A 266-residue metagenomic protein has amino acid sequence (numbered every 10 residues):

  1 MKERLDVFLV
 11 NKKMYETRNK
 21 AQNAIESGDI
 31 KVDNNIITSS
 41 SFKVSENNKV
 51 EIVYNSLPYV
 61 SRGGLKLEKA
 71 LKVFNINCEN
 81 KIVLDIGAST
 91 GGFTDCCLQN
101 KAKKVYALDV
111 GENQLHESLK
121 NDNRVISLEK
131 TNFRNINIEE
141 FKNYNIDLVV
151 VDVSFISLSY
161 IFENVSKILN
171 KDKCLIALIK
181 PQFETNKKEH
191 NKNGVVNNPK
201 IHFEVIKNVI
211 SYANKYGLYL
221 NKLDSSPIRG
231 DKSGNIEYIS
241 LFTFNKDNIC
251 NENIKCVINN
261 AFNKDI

Functional and structural regions predicted by a protein language model:
M1-N48, I82: A basic, amphipathic helix-loop patch mediating RNA/tRNA/ribosome contacts
I30, K103-L108: Short beta-strand element of Class I
E79-S89: Conserved class I S-adenosyl-L-methionine
T90-A102: Conserved SAM-binding loop of SAM-dependent methyltransferases across substrates and taxa, primarily the Class I
Y106-Y160: S-adenosyl-L-methionine
S159-I176: A short glycine-rich, Lys/Arg-flanked "PGG" loop and its adjoining helix->strand segment in the class I
P181-N197: Short, glycine-/aromatic-enriched active-site segment of Class I SAM-dependent methyltransferases
I236, L241-I266: Flexible, glycine-/basic-rich loop-and-beta segments that form/coincide with the SAM-dependent methyltransferase
